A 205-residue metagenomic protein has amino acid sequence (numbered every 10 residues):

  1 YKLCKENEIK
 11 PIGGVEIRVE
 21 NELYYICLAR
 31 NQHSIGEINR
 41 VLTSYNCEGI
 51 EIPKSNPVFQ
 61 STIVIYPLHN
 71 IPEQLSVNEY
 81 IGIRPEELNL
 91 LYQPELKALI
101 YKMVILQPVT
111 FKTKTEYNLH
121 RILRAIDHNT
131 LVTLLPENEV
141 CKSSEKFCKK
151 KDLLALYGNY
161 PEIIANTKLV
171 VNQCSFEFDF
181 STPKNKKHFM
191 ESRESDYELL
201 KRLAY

Functional and structural regions predicted by a protein language model:
Y1-Y205: Phosphodiester-processing cores and adjacent nucleic acid-binding clamps
